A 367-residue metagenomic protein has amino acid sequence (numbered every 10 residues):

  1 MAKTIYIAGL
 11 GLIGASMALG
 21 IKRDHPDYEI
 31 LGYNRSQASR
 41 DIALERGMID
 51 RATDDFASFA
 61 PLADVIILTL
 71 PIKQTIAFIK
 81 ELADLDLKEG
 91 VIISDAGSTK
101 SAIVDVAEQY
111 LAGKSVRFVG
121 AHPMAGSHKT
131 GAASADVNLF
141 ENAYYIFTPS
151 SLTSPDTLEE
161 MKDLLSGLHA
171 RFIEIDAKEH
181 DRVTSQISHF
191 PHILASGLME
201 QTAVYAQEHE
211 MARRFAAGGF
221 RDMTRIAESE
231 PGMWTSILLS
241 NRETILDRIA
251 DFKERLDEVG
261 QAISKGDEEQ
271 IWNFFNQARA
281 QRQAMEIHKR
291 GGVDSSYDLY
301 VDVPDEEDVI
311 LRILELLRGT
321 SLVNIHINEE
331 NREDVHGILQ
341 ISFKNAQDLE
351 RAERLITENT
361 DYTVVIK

Functional and structural regions predicted by a protein language model:
M1-P61: NAD(P)+-binding Rossmann beta1-loop-alpha1 motif at the extreme N-terminus of oxidoreductases
A57-D86, V91-I92, S98: Rossmann-like NAD(P)-binding element
E81-A132: Rossmann-like NAD(P)(H) cofactor-binding subdomain of soluble oxidoreductases
L139-I226: Internal alpha-helical scaffold of NAD(P)-dependent oxidoreductase catalytic cores
E208-F275: Interdomain hinge/lid region at the active-site interface of Rossmann-like NAD(P)-dependent oxidoreductases
D267-M285, K289: Small-residue-rich helix-loop
Q281-K367: A conserved regulatory-domain signal marking ACT and ACT-like small-molecule sensing domains and adjacent regulatory
